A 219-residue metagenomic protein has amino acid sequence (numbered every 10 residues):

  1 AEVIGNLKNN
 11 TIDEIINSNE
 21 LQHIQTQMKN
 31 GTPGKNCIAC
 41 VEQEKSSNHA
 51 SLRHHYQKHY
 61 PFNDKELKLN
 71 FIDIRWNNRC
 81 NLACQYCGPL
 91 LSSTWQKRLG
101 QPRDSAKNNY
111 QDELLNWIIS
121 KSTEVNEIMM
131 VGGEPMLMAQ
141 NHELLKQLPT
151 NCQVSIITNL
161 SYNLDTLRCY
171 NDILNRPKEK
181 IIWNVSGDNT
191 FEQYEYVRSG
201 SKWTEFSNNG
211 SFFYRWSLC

Functional and structural regions predicted by a protein language model:
A1-E2, F206-S207, R215-C219: Short, intrinsically disordered, charge-balanced linker/junction segments flanking boundaries in proteins
A1-H59: Accessory C-terminal segments flanking Radical SAM cores
C37-C40, C80, C84-C87: Short cysteine clusters
E42-Q43, C87-S93: Detector for the c-type heme attachment site
L52-D64, G100-S105: Short cysteine/histidine-rich metal-coordination sites, predominantly Zn2+-binding motifs
L69-R79, L90-Y110, T123-M138, P149-T166 (+1 more regions): Core AdoMet radical
L115, L145, L167-N171, S207-Y214: Generic structural signal for well-ordered alpha-helices, preferentially at hydrophobic/aromatic core positions
N116-S122, L144-L148, N171-R176: Leucine-rich repeat
